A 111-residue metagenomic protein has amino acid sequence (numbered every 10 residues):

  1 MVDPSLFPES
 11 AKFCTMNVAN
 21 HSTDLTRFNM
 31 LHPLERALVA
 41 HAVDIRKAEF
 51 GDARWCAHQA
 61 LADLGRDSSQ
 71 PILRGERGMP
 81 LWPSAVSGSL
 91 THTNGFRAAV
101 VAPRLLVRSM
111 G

Functional and structural regions predicted by a protein language model:
M1-M110: Core catalytic alpha/beta fold that binds nucleotide/phospho-ligands
